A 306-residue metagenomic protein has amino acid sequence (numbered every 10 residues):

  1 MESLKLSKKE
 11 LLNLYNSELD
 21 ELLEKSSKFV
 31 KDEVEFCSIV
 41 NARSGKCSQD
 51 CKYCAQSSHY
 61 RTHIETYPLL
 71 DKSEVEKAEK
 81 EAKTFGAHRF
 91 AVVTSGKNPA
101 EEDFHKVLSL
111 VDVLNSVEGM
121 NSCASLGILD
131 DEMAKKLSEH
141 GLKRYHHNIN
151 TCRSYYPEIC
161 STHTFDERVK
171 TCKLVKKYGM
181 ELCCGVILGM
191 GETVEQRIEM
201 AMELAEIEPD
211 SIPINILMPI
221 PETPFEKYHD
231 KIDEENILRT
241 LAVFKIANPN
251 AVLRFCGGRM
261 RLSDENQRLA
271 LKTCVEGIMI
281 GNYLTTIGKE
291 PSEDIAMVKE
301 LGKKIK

Functional and structural regions predicted by a protein language model:
M1-L23, K77, K83, A205-K306: Auxiliary Fe-S-binding modules of radical SAM enzymes
E18, C51, H147: Residue-level signature of catalytic and energy-coupling elements of molecular machines, predominantly ATP/GTP-dependent
E21, S27-Y60, Y67-A91, I212: N-terminal pre-triad scaffold of radical SAM enzymes
V34-N41, F90, S122-A124, Y145-H147 (+4 more regions): Hydrophobic faces of well-ordered beta-strands that scaffold small-molecule active sites in alpha/beta enzyme cores
V34-N41, R61-I64, A91-F104, Y155-Y156 (+2 more regions): Glycine-rich, proline-tolerant flexible connector loops at the mouths of alpha/beta enzymes
I39-A42, G96-K97, L126, L188-M190 (+2 more regions): Conserved short loop/turn motifs at secondary-structure junctions
Y60-G185, G189-E199, E203-I207: Conserved Radical SAM active-site core
